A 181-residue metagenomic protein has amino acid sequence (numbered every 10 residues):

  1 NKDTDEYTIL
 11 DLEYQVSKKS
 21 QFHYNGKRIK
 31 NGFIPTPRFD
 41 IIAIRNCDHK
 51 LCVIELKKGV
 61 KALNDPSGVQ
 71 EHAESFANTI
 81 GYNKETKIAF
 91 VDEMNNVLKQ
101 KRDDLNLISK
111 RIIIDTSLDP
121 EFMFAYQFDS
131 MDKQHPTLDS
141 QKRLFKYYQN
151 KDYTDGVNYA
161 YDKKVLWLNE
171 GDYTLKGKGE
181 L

Functional and structural regions predicted by a protein language model:
N1-L181: Charged, terminal alpha-helix-loop-beta segments that serve as non-catalytic nucleic-acid engagement and/or assembly
